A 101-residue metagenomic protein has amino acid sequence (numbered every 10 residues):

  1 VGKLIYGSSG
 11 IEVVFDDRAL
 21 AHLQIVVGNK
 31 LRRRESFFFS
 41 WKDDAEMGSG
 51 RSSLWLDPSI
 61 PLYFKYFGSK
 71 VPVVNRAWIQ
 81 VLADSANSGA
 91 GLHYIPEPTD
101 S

Functional and structural regions predicted by a protein language model:
V1-D16: Short, extreme N-terminal segment that most often corresponds to the first beta-strand
Y6-S8, Q24, M47, N75: Preference for short coil/turn "hinge" residues that link or interrupt alpha-helices
V13, E35-F67: Short, structured protein-protein interaction patches enriched in aromatics and acidic/basic residues, typified by
F15, H22-I25: N-terminal intrinsically disordered, cationic/polar leader segments that include organellar targeting peptides
A21-H22, E46, K70: Short, surface-exposed beta-strand-loop junctions and turns on beta-sheet-rich folds
I25-R33: Short, intrinsically disordered, mixed-charge
R33-D43, L92-S101: Short glycine-rich, low-complexity/disordered patches
S69-S101: Mixed-charge, glycine-accented linear interaction segment located at domain edges/termini
